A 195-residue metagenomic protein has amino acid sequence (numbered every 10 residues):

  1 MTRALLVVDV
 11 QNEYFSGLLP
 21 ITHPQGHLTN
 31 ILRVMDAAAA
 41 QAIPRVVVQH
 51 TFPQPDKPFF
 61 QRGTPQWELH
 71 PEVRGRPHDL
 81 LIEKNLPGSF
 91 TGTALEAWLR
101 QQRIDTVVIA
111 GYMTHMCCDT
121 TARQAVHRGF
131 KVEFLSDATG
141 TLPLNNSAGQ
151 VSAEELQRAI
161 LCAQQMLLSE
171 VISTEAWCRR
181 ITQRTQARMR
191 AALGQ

Functional and structural regions predicted by a protein language model:
T2-A4, N30-Q41, P58-Q195: Active-site-adjacent betaalpha module
V7-V8, P44-H50, L135: Short beta-strand segments at enzyme active-site cores
E13-S16: Short acidic, Gly/Ser-rich segments with clustered Asp/Glu that frequently serve as metal-coordination loops in enzyme
L19-V47: A short alpha/beta connector and helix-capping loop motif
